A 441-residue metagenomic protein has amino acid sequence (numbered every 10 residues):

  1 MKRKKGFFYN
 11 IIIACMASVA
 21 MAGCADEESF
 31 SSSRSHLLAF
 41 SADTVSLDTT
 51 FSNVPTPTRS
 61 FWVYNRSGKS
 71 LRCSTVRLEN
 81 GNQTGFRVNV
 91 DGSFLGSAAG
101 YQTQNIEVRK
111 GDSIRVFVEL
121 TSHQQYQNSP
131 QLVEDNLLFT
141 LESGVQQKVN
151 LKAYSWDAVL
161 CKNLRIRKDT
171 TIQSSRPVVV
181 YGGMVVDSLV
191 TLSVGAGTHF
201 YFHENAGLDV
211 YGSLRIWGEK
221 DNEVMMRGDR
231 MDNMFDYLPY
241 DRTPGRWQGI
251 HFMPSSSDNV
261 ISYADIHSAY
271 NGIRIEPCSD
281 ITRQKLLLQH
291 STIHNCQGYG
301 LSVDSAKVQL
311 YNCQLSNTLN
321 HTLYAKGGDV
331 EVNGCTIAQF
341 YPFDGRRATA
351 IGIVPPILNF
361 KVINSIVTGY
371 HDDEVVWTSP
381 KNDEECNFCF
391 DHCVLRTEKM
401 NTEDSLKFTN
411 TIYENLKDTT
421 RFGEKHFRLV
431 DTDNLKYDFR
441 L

Functional and structural regions predicted by a protein language model:
K2-I12: Bacterial N-terminal signal peptides that target proteins for export
A20-G23: C-terminal motif of bacterial Sec signal peptides marking the signal peptidase cleavage site
E27-S31, L38-T49, V54-T56, S60 (+1 more regions): Beta-strand/loop edge motif enriched in small/polar residues
V63-S70: Asparagine-centered strand-capping/turn motif at beta-strand->loop junctions
L71, G85-N89, L192: Hydrophobic positions in the central parallel beta-sheet of the AAA+
L71-N80: Surface-exposed or secretory-pathway low-complexity segments enriched in glycine-proline and Ser/Thr/acidic residues
E79-Y101: Short, solvent-exposed loop/linker segments at beta-strand-coil boundaries, enriched for Pro/Gly and Ser/Thr
